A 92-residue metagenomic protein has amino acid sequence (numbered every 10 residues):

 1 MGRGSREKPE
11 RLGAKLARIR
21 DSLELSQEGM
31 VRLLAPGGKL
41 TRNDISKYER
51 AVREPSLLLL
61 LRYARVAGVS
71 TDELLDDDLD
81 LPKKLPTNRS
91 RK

Functional and structural regions predicted by a protein language model:
M1-L23, D72: A short, Lys/Arg-rich alpha-helix, primarily the initiator
M1-R6, R65, L75-K92: Short, charged recognition helix plus adjacent turn of helix-turn-helix-like nucleic-acid-binding domains
R11, S22, G37, V52-P55 (+1 more regions): Helix-turn-helix/winged-helix DNA-binding modules
A14-A35, R62, N88-R91: Short basic helix-loop element that most often maps to the first helix and adjoining turn of HTH DNA-binding modules
L34-E54: Recognition helix of helix-turn-helix/homeodomain-like DNA-binding domains that insert into the DNA major groove
S56-E73: DNA major-groove recognition helix of helix-turn-helix/homeodomain DNA-binding modules
